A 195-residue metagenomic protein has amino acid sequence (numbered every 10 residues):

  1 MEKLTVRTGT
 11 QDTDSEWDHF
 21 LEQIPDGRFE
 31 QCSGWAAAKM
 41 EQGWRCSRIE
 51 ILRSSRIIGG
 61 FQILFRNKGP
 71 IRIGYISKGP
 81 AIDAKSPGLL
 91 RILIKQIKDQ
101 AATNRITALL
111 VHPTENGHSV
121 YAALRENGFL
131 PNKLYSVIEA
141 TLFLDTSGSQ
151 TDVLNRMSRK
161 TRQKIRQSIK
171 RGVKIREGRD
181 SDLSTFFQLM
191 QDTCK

Functional and structural regions predicted by a protein language model:
M1-K195: N-acyltransferase acceptor-side catalytic subdomain
